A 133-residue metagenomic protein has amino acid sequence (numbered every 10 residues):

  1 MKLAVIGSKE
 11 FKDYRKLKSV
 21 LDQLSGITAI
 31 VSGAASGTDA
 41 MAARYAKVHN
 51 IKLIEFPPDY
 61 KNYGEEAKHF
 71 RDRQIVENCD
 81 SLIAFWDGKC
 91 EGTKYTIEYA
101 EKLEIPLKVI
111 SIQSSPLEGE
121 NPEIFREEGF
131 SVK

Functional and structural regions predicted by a protein language model:
K2-L3, K9-G119, I124-F130: Acidic/glycine-enriched connector segments
